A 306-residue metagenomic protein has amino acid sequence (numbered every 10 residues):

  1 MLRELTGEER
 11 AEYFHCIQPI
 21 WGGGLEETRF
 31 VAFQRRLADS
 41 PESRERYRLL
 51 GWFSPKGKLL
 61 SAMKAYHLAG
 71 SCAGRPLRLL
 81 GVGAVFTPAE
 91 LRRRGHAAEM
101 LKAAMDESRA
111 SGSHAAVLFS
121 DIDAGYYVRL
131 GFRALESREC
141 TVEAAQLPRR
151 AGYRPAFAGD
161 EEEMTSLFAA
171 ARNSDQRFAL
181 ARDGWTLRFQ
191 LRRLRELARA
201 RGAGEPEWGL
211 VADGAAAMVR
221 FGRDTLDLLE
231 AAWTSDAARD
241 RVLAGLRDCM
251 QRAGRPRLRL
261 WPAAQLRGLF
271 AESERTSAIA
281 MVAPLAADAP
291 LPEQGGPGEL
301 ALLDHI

Functional and structural regions predicted by a protein language model:
E8, D121-I122, G159: Short beta->alpha linker loops
E9-R10, F14-S71, R177-E207: Active-site rim helix/loop that mediates acceptor-substrate recognition in acyltransferases
L49-G51, K58-L68, G81-F86, D213-D227: Conserved beta-strand in the GNAT
L68, D121-D123, F132: An acidic- and aromatic-residue-enriched active-site/binding cleft used to recognize and process polar
L91-A103, A237-L246: Conserved acetyl-CoA pyrophosphate-binding loop and the N-cap/start of the following alpha-helix in GNAT-like
L101, D106-S120, Q251-A264: Conserved GNAT acetyl-CoA-binding A-motif
G125, L130-R149, R220-I306: Active-site/acyl-donor-binding loops of N-acyltransferases
R133-A231: Amide-forming acyltransferase catalytic core, primarily the GNAT-like/NAT-type and related acyltransferase folds
